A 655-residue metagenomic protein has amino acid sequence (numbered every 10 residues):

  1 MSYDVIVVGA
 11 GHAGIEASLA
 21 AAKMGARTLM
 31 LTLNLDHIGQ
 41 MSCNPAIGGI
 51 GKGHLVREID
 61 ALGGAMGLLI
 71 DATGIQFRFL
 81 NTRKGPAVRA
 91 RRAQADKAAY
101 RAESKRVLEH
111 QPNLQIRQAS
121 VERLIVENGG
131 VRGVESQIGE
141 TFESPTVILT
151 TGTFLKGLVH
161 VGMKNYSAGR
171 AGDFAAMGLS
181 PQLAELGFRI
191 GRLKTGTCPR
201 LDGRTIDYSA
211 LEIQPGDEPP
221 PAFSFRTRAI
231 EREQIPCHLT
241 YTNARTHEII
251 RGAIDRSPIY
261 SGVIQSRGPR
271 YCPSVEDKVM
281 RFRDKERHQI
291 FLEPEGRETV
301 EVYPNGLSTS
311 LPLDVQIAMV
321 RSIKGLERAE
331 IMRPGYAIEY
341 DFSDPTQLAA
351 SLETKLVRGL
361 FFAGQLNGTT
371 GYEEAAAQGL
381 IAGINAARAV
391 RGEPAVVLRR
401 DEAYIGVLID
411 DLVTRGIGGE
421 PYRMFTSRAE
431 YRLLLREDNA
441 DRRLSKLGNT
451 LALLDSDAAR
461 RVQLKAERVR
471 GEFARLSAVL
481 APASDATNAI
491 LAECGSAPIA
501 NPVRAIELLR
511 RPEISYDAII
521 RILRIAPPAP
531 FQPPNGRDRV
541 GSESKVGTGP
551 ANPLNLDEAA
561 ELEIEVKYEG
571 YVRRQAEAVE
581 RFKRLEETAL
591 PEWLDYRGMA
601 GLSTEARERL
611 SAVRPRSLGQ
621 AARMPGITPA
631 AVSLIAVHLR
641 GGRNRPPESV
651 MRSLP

Functional and structural regions predicted by a protein language model:
M1-A13: Beta1/beta-strand and adjacent pyrophosphate-binding region of the FAD-binding site in flavoprotein oxidoreductases
Y3, Q137-T146: Core beta-strand elements of the Rossmann-like FAD/NAD(P) dinucleotide-binding domain in flavoenzyme oxidoreductases
L19-R123, T150-R170, F174, G178-L179 (+2 more regions): Conserved N-terminal/central alpha/beta ligand/cofactor-binding core
N34, P181-I317, G325, I405 (+2 more regions): An anion/pyrophosphate-binding glycine-rich loop and adjacent beta-alpha core in soluble alpha-beta enzymes
I125-T141: Conserved beta-strand-loop-beta-strand element in the redox core of flavoprotein oxidoreductases
Y303-T369, V397-D410, N555-R609, R614: A glycine-rich dinucleotide-binding beta-alpha-beta segment and adjacent secondary-structure elements that constitute
A375-V396: Internal hydrophobic alpha-helix adjacent to the cofactor/substrate pocket in enzyme cavities
R428, L434, A440, S445-T450 (+5 more regions): Extended, charge-enriched "interface" segments that sit outside catalytic cores
